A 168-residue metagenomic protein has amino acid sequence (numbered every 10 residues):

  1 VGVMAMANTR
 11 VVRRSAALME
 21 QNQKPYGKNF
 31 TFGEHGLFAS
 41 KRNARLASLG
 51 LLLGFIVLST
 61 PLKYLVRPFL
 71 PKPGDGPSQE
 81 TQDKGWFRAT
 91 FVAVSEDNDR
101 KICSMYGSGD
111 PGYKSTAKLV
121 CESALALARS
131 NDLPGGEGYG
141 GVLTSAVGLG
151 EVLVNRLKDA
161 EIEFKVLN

Functional and structural regions predicted by a protein language model:
V1-N168: C-terminal catalytic/substrate-binding lobe primarily of soluble NAD(P)-dependent oxidoreductases
